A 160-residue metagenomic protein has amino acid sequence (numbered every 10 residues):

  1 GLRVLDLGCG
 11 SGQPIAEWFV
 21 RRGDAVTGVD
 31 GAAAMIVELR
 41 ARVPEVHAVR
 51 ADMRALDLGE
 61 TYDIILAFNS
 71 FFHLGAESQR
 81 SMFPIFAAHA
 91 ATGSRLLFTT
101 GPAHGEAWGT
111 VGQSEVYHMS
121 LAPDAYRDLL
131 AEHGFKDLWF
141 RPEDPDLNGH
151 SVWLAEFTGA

Functional and structural regions predicted by a protein language model:
L5-L7, S11-A55: Class I SAM-dependent methyltransferase SAM/SAH-binding core
L66-A67: A conserved beta-strand element that flanks and buttresses the S-adenosyl-L-methionine
H73-L74: A short His-aromatic
R80-T92: A short glycine-rich, Lys/Arg-flanked "PGG" loop and its adjoining helix->strand segment in the class I
G93-T100: Conserved beta-strand signature within the Rossmann-like core of class I S-adenosyl-L-methionine
G101-Y117: Short, glycine-/aromatic-enriched active-site segment of Class I SAM-dependent methyltransferases
H118-H133: Short alpha-helix
P142-A160: Core SAM-dependent methyltransferase catalytic element
